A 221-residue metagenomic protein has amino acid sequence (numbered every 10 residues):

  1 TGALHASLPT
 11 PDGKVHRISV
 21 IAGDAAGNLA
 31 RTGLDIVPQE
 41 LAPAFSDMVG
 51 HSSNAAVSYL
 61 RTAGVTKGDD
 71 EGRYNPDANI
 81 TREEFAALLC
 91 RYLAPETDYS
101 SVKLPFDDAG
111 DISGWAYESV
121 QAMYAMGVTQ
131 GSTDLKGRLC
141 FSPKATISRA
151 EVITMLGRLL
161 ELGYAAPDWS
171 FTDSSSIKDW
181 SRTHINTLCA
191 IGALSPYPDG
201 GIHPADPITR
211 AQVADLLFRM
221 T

Functional and structural regions predicted by a protein language model:
T1-P38: Long, low-complexity serine/threonine/glycine- and acidic-rich segments characteristic of extracellular
A25, T62, D70, A190 (+1 more regions): Short, ordered coil/turn segments that flank beta-strands lining enzyme active or ligand-binding pockets
L29-N54, K67-A86, C90-Y117, T129-A150 (+3 more regions): Feature responds to low-complexity, polar/acidic, surface-exposed segments characteristic of secreted/exported proteins
G64, G127, G192: Phosphate/pyrophosphate-binding loop motifs in nucleotide- or prenyl diphosphate-using proteins
I208, Q212: Acidic helix/loop microenvironments that form the catalytic cleft of cell-wall polysaccharide enzymes
